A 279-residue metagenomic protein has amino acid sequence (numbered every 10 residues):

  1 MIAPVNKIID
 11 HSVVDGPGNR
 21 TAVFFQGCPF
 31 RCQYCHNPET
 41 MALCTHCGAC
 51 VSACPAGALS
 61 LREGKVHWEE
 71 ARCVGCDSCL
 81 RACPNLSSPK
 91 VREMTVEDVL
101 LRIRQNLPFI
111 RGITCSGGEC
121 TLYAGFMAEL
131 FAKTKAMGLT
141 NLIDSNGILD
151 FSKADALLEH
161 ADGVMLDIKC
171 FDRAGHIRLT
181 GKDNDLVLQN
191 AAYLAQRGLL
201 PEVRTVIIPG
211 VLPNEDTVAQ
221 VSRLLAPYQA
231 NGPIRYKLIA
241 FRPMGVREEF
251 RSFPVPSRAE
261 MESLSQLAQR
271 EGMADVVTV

Functional and structural regions predicted by a protein language model:
M1, Y236, Q266-Q269: Iron-sulfur (Fe-S) cluster-binding modules
M1-Y34, P38-A42, C54-G57: N-terminal cysteine/histidine-rich coordination modules
I8, I239-F241, T278-V279: Conserved beta-strand termini and adjacent loop/short-helix elements that scaffold enzyme active sites in alpha/beta
T21-C28, C47-C50, E69-G75, C79: Short metal-coordination and nucleic-acid-contact micro-motifs, chiefly zinc-binding Cys/His arrays
Q33-L43, A49-H67, D77-E93: Iron-sulfur cluster-binding cysteine motifs and their immediate structural context in ferredoxin-like electron-transfer
G57-E63, R72-L86, D98-E119: Short Fe-S-cluster ligation motifs
E97-S252: Conserved AdoMet/S-adenosylmethionine-binding subsite of the radical SAM
E260-V279: C-terminal accessory region of radical SAM enzymes
